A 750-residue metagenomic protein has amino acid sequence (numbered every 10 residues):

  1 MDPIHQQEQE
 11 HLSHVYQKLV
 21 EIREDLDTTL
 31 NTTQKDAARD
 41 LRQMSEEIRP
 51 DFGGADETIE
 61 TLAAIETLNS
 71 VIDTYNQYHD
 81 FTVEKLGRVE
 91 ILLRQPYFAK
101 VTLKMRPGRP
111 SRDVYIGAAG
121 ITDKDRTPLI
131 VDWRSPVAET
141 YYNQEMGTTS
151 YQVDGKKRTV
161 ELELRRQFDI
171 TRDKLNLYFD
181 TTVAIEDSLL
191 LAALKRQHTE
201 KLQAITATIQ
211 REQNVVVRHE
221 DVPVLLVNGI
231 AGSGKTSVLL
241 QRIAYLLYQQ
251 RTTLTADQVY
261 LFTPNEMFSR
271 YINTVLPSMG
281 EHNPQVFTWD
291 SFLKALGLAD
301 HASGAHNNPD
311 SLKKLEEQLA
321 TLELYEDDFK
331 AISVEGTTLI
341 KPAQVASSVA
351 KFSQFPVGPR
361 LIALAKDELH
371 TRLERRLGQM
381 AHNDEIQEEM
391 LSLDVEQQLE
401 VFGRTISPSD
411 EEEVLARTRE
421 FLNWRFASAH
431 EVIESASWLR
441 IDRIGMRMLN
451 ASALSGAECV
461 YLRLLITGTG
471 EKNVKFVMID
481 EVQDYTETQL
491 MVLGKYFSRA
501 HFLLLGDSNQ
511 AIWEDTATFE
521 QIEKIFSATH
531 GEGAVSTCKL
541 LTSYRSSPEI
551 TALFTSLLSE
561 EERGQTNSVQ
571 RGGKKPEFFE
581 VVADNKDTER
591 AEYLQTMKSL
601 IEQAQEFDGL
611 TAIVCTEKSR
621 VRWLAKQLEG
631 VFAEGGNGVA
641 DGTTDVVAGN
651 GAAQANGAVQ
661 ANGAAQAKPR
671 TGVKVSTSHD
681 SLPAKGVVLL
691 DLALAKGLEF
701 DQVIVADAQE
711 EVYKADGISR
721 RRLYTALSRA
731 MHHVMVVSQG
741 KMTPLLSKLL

Functional and structural regions predicted by a protein language model:
M1-L41, S45, I185-E317, A695-K696 (+1 more regions): P-loop NTPase Walker
M1-T206, Q210, N214-V215, T743: Extended, charged low-complexity regulatory segments
M44-T61, T644-G663: Long intrinsically disordered, low-complexity regions that are acidic and Ser/Thr-rich
Y97-V101, L454-R463, T611-V614: Short, hydrophobic/proline-enriched secondary-structure or compact coil segments at domain edges
K100-T102, Q167, L226, V238 (+3 more regions): A structural signal for short, well-ordered beta-strand segments and their strand-loop junctions that often border
K195, T199, F355, P359 (+1 more regions): Conserved phosphate/pyrophosphate-binding and hydrolysis machinery centered on Walker-type P-loop NTPases, extending
L247-M478, D484-V492, A500, D515 (+1 more regions): Alpha-helical nucleic-acid-binding subdomain of P-loop helicases immediately C-terminal to the Walker A/P-loop
T252, D257, R270, T274 (+9 more regions): Conserved helicase motor core of SF1/SF2 NTP-dependent helicases
